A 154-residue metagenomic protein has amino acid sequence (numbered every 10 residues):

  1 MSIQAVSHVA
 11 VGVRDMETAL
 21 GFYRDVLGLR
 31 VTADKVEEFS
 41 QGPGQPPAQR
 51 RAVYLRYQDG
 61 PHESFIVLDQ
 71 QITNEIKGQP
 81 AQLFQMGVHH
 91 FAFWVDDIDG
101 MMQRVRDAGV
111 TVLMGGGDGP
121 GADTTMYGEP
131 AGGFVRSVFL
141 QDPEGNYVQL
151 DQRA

Functional and structural regions predicted by a protein language model:
S2, V11, F93-A154: Vicinal oxygen chelate
V6-H8, V88-H90: Eukaryotic phosphotyrosine signaling hubs
V11-E63, G100, D107: Core segments of cupin and vicinal oxygen chelate
V36-G42, N74-Q79, G121-Y127: A short, acidic/glycine-rich surface segment
A48-A52, G87, G133-R136: A short helix-loop-beta-strand connector motif used in the catalytic cores of GNAT acetyltransferases and, in some
Q58, L68-Q71, R153: Generic beta-structure capping elements
E63-I66, V88, V148: Short, structured motif recognition centered on aromatic/hydrophobic residues
I66-Q70, E75-M86: Helix-adjacent hinge/juxtasegments
